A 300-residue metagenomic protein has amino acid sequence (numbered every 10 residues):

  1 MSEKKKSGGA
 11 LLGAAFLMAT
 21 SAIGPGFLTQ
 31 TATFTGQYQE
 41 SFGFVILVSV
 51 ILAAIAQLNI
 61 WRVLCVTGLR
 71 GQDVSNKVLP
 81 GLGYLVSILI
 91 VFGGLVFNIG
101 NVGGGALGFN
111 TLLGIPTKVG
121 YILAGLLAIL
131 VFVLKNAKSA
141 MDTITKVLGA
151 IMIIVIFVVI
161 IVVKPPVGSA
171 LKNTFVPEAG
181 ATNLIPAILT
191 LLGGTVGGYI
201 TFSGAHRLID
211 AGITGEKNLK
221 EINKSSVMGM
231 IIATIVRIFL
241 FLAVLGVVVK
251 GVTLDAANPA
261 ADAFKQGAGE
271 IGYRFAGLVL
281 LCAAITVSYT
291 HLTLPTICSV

Functional and structural regions predicted by a protein language model:
M1-T29, L184-I188, T214-K220, K224 (+1 more regions): Membrane-interface "cap" regions at the ends of multi-pass membrane proteins
K6, T33-L58, S75-K77, G81-G83 (+1 more regions): Extracellular loop-to-transmembrane helix junctions
A15, S87-I88, T111-L134, A150-I160: Transmembrane alpha-helical segments of multi-pass small-molecule transport proteins
Q30-T33, S139-A140, I200-I232, V252-A261: Hydrophobic, small-residue-rich membrane helices and short re-entrant helix-turn-helix hairpins that build
T31-T35, L58-L82, L107-F109, V249-Q266: Flexible loop linkers connecting adjacent transmembrane helices in multi-pass alpha-helical membrane transporters
F44-I60, V158, E221-V248: Selective recognition of specific alpha-helical transmembrane segments in multi-pass small-molecule
A150-E178, I188-H206: Hydrophobic alpha-helical segments and their helix-loop junctions in multi-pass secondary transporters
H291, T296-V300: Single conserved hydrophobic/aromatic residue that forms the stacking wall/gate of nucleotide- or nucleobase-binding
